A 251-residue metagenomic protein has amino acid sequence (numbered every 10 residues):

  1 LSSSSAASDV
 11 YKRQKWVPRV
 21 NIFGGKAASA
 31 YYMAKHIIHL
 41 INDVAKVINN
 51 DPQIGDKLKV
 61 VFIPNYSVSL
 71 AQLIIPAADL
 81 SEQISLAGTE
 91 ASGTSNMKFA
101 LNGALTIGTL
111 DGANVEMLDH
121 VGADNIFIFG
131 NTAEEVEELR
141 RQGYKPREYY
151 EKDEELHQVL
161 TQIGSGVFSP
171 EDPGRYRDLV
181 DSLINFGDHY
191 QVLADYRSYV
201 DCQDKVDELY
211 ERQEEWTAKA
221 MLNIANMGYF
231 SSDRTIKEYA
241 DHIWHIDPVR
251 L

Functional and structural regions predicted by a protein language model:
L1-Y11: Single conserved hydrophobic/aromatic residue that forms the stacking wall/gate of nucleotide- or nucleobase-binding
A6, L70, T94-S95: Conserved sugar-transfer catalytic core signal across GT-A, GT-B, and GT-C glycosyltransferases
W16-G25, A77-L80: Glycine-rich, often proline-containing surface loops adjacent to acidic residues and nearby aromatics that form
P18-R19, A30, H242-W244: Short secondary-structure subsegments characteristic of cysteine-rich extracellular domains
I22-H36, L40-Q72: Catalytic cores of eukaryotic secretory-pathway lumenal/extracellular enzymes that build and remodel glycoconjugates
K46-N50, L80, A87: Conserved helix-loop functional segments at active or binding sites
V61, E82-Q83: Short catalytic-loop micro-motif centered on adjacent basic/acidic residues
P76-A78, I84-A220, I224-Y229, R234 (+1 more regions): Catalytic binding pocket for nucleotide-activated donors in carbohydrate/polymer assembly enzymes
